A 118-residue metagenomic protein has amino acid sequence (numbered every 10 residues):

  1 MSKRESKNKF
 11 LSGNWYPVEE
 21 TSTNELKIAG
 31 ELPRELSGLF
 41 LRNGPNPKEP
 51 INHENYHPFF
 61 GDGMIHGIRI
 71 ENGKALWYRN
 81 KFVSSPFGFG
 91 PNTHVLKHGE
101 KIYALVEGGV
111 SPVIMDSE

Functional and structural regions predicted by a protein language model:
M1-E118: Beta-propeller domains
